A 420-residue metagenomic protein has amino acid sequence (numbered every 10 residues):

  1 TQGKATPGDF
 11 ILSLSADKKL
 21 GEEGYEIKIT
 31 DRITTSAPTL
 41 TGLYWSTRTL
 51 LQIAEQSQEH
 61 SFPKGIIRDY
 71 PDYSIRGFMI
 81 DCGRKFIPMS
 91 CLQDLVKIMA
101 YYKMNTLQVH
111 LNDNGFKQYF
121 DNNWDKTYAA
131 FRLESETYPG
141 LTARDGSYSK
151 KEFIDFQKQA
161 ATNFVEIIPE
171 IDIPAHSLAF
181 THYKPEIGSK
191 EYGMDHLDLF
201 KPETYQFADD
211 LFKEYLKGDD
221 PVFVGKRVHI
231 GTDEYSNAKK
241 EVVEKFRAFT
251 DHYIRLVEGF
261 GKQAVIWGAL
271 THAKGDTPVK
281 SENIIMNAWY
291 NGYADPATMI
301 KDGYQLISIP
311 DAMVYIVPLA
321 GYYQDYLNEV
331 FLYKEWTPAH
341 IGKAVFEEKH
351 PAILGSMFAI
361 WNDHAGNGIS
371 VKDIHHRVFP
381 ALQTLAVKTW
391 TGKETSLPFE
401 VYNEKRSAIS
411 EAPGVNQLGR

Functional and structural regions predicted by a protein language model:
T1-D72, T389-K393, L397-F399, N403 (+1 more regions): Contiguous, structured surface segment used for ligand recognition
K19-G21, K85-M89, A365-N367: Short, solvent-exposed loop/turn elements at domain surfaces
E22, T30, Y73-I75, Y192 (+4 more regions): Short, solvent-exposed loop/turn segments at the edges of secondary structure
H60-G65, D210-K217, H272, G292-A294 (+1 more regions): Alpha-helical scaffolding within the catalytic cores of extracellular/periplasmic polymer-degrading hydrolases
S74-F260, A264: Substrate-binding cleft of carbohydrate-active enzyme catalytic domains
R76-M79, Q108-V109, I168-P169, R227-H229 (+5 more regions): Structural recognition of the beta-strand scaffold that forms the well-ordered cores of secreted hydrolase catalytic
G83, N112-F116, D172-H176, D233-Y235 (+4 more regions): Active-site beta-loop-alpha junctions enriched in small/polar residues
T277-I284, N291-R420: Flexible, acidic glycine-rich loops studded with aromatic residues
